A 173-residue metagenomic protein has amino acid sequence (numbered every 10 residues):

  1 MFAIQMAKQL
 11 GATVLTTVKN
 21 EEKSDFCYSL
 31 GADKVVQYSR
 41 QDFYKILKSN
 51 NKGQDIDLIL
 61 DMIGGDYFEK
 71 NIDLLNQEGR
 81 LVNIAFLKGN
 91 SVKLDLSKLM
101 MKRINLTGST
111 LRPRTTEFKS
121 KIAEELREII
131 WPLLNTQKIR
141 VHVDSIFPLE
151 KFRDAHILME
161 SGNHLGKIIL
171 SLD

Functional and structural regions predicted by a protein language model:
M1-R40: Mid-domain Rossmann-like dinucleotide-binding core that forms the NAD(H)/NADP(H) cofactor-binding site
A7, C27, I59, N71 (+4 more regions): Terminal peptide-recognition signature
L15-E21, R40, M62-G65, H142 (+1 more regions): Glycine-rich beta-to-alpha transition loops that act as phosphate-gripper elements at the mouths of alpha/beta enzyme
A32, D55-I56, I139, F152: Local beta-strand N-terminus motif with an aromatic residue
D42-Q54: Short amphipathic alpha-helix with an adjacent loop that forms part of the alpha/beta core around
I59-L60, V82: N-terminal Rossmann-like NAD(P) cofactor-binding module of classical short-chain dehydrogenase/reductase
D66-K138, S171-D173: Glycine-rich phosphate-binding loop and adjacent beta-alpha segment of Rossmann(oid) nucleotide-cofactor-binding
T136-S145, R153-D173: C-terminal capping/lid region of NAD(P)-dependent oxidoreductase domains
